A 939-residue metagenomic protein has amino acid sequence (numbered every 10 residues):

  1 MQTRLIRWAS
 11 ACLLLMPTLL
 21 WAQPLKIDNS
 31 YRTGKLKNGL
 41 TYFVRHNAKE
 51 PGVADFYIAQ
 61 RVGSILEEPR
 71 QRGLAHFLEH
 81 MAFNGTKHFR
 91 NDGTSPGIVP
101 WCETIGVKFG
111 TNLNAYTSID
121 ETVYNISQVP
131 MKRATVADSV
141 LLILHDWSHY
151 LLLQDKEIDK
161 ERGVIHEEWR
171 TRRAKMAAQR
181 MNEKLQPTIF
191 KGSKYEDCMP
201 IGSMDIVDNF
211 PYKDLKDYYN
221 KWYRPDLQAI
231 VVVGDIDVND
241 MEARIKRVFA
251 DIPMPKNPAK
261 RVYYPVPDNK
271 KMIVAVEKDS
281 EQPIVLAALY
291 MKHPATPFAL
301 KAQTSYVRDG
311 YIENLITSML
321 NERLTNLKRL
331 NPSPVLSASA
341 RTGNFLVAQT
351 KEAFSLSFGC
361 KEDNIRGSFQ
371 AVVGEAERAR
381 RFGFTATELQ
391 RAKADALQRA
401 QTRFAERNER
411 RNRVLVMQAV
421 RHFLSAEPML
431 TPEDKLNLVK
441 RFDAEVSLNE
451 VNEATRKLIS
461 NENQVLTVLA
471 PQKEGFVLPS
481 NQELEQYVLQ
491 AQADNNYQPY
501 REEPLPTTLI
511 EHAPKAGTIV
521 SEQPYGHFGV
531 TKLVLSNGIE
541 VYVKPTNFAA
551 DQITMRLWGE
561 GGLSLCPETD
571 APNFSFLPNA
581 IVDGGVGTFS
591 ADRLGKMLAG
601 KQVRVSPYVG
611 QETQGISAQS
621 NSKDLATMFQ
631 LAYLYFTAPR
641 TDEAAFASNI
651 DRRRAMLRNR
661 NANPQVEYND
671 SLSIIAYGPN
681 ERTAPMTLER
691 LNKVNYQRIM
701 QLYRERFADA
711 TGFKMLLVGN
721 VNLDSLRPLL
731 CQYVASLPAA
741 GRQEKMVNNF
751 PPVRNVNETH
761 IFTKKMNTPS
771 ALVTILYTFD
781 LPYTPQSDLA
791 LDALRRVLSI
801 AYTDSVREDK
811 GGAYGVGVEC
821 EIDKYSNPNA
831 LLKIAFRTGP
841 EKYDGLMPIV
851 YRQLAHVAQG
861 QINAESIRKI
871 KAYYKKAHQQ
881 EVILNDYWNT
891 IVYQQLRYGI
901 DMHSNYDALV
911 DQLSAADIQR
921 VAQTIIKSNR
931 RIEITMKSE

Functional and structural regions predicted by a protein language model:
M1-L13: Bacterial N-terminal signal peptides that target proteins for export
C12-A22: Hydrophobic h-region of N-terminal signal peptides that target proteins for export in Gram-negative bacteria
A22-V44, D237-T325, R329-N331, Q390-A394 (+10 more regions): Proteolytic maturation boundary segments
F43-R45, E50-E67, L74-A75, G93-D146 (+13 more regions): M16 family metallopeptidases and their MPP-like homologs
R72-H80, N84, T317-S318, A571-N579 (+1 more regions): Active-site recognition of the HExxH zinc-binding catalytic motif
Y150, E157, R162-G163, R170 (+4 more regions): Non-catalytic, conformational "gating/processing" segments within enzyme and secreted inhibitor domains
Y150-I158, E445-A454, A638-A647, V694: Peptidyl-prolyl cis-trans isomerase
E157-L227, V231-F249, P253-P283, A287-A288 (+1 more regions): Hydrophobic, small-residue-rich alpha-helical packing segments that form membrane-like cores
